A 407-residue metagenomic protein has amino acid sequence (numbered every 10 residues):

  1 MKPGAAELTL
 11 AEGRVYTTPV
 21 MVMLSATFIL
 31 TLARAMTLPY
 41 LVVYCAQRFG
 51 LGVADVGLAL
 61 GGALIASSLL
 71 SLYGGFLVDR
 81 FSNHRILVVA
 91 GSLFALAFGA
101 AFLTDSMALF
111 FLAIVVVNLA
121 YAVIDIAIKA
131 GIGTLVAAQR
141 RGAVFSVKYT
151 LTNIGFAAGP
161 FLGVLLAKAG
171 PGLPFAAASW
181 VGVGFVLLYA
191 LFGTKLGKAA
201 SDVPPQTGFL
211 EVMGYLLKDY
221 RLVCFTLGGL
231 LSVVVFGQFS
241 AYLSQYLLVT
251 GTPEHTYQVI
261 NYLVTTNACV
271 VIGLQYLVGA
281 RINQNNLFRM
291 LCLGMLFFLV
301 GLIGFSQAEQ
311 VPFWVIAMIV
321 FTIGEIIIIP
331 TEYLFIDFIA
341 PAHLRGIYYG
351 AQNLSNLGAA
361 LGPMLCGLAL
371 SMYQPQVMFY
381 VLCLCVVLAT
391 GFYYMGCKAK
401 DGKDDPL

Functional and structural regions predicted by a protein language model:
K2-T17, L196-F225: Juxtamembrane intracellular "pre-TM" segments in multi-pass secondary transporters
Y40-A54, A241-V259: Short amphipathic helix-loop junctions that connect adjacent transmembrane helices in Major Facilitator Superfamily/SLC
L64-L72, F156-A157, A268-Y276, A359-M364: Residue-level signature of mid-helix packing/kink "hotspots" within the transmembrane helices of 12-pass Major
L70-S82, L274-N286, L370: Helix-to-loop junctions at the C-terminal end of transmembrane segments in multipass secondary transporters
R85-G99, R289-I303: Structural signature of the two symmetry-related core transmembrane helices
V115-T152: Cytoplasmic helix-loop-helix junction between adjacent transmembrane helices in 12-TM secondary transporters
P174-L191, F379-M395: Symmetry-related core transmembrane helices of the 12-TM Major Facilitator Superfamily/SLC fold
H343-M372: A late C-terminal transmembrane helix in Major Facilitator Superfamily
